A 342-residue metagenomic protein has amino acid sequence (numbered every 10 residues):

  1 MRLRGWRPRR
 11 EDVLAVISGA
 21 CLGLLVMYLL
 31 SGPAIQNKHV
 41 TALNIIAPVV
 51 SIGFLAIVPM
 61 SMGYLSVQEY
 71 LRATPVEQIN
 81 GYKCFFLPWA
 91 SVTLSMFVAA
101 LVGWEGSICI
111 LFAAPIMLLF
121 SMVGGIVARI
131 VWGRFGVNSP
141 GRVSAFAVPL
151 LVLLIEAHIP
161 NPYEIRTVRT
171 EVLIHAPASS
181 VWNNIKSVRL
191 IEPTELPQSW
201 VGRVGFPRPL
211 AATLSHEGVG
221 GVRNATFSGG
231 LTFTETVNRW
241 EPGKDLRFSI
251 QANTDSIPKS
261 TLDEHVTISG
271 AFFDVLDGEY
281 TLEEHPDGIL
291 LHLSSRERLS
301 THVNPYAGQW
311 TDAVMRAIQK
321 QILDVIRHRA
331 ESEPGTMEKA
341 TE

Functional and structural regions predicted by a protein language model:
R2-I52, A56-Y64, P88-V98, V131 (+2 more regions): Hydrophobic ligand-binding cavity/cleft-lining segments
I57-E77, V123-A128: Canonical alpha-helical transmembrane segments
Y70-K83, V131-P140: Membrane-interface helix-boundary motifs at transmembrane edges
Q78-F86, A90, L94-F112, I250-A252 (+2 more regions): Beta-strand/loop substructures that line and gate deep hydrophobic ligand-binding cavities in soluble
A114-P140, F272, G278-E279, L290 (+1 more regions): A conserved amphipathic terminal alpha-helix motif
T170-V172, T234-R239, V275-E284: Hydrophobic/aromatic beta-strand elements that line small-molecule binding cavities or substrate pockets in beta-rich
S180-I185, R223, V237, F248 (+3 more regions): Hydrophobic pocket/interface hotspot
H216-N224, P242-R247, D263-H265: Short, hydrophobic/aromatic-rich segments at coil-to-beta transitions
